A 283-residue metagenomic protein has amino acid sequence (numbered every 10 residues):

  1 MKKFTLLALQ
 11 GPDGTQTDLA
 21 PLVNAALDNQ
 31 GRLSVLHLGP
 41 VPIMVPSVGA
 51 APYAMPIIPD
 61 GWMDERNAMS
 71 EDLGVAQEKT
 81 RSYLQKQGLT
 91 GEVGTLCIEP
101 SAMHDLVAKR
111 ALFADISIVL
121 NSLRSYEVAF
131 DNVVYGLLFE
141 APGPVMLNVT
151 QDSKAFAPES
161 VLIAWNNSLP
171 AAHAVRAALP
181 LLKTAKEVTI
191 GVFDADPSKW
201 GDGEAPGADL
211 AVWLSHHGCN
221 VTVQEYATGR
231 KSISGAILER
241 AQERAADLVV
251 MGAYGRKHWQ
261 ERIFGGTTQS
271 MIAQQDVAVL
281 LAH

Functional and structural regions predicted by a protein language model:
M1-G61, E140, A157-E225: Small/aliphatic-rich secondary-structure junction motif
G14, N67, E78-S117, H216-V249 (+1 more regions): Structural beta-alpha unit
L19, A26, D105-K154, R240-H283: Gly/Ser-rich helix-loop-strand patches that form or flank binding pockets for ribonucleotide-derived cofactors
L33, T90-E92, V145, V188 (+2 more regions): Hydrophobic anchor at the start of a short beta-strand that flanks the dinucleotide cofactor-binding loop
L36-L38, G94-I98, N148, G191-F193 (+2 more regions): Conserved beta-strand termini and adjacent loop/short-helix elements that scaffold enzyme active sites in alpha/beta
I57-G74: A short acidic, glycine-rich active-site loop that binds or catalyzes chemistry on phosphate/adenosine moieties
T80-R81, Q85-K86, T90, V128-V149 (+1 more regions): P-loop/Walker A phosphate-binding loop and immediately adjacent motor/lid segment at beta-alpha junctions
